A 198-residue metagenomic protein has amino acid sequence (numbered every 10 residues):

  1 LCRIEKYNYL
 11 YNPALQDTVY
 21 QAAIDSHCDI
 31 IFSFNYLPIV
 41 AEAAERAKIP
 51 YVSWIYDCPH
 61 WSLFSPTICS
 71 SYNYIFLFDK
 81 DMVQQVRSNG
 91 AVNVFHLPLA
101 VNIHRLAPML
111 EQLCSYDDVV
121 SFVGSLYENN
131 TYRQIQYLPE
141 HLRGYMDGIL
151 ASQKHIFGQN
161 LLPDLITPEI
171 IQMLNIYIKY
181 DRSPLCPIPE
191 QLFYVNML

Functional and structural regions predicted by a protein language model:
C2-S88, H104-P108: Extended catalytic core of nucleotide-activated donor transferases of GT-like folds
V92-N93, P98-L198: Nucleotide-sugar donor-binding catalytic core of glycosyltransferases
